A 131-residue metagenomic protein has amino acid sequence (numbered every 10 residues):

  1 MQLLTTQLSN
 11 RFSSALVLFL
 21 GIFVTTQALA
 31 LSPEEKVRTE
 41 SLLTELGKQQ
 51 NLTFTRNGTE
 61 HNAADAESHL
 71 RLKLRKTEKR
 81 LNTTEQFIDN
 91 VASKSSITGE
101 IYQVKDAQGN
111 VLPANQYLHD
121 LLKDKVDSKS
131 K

Functional and structural regions predicted by a protein language model:
Q2-L16: Bacterial N-terminal signal peptides that target proteins for export
S14-L16, L42-T44, E60, N90: Short hydrophobic/aromatic-rich motifs at helix boundaries and adjacent loops
T25-Q27: N-terminal signal peptide c-region/cleavage motif recognized by signal peptidases
A30-P33, V37, N57, H61: A short glycine-/small-residue-rich loop at the edge of a beta-strand within enzyme catalytic domains
S32-Q49: Short N-terminal segments immediately surrounding and downstream of signal-peptide cleavage
T53, N57-K131: Compact alpha-helical subdomains of small soluble proteins
